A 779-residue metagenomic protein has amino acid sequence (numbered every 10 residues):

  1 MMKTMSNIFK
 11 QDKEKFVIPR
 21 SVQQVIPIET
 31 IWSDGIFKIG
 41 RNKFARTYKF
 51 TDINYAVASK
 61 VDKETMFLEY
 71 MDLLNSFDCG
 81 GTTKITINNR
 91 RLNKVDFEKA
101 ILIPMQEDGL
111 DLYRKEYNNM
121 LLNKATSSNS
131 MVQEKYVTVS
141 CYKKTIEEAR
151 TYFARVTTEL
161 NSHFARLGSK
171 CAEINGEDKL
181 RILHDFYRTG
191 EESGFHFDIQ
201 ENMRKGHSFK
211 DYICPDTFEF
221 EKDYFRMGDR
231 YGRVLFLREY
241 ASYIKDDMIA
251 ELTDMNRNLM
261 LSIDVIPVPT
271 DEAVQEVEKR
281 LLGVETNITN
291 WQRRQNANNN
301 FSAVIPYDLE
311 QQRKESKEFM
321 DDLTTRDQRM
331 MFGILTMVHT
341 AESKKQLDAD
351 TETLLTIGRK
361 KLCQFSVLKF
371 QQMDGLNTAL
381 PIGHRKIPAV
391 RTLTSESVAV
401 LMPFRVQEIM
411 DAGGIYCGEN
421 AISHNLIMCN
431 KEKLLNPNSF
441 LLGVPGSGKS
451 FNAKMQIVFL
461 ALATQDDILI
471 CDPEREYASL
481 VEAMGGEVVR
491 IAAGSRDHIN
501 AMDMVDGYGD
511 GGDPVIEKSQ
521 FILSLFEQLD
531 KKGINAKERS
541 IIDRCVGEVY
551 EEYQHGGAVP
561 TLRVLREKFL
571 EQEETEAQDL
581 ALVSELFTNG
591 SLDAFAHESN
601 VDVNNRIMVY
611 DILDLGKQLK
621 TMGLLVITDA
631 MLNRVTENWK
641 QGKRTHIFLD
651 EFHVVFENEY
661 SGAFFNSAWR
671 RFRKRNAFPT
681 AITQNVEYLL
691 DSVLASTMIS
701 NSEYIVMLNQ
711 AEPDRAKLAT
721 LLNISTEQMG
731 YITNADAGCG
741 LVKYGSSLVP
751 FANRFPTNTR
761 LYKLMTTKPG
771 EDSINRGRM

Functional and structural regions predicted by a protein language model:
M2-F404: Extended, folded cores of ATP/NTP-driven motor/assembly subunits in large transport and secretion machines
I53, K60-C79, R90, T253 (+11 more regions): P-loop NTPase motor domains
L441: Hydrophobic anchor at the beta1->P-loop junction of P-loop NTPases
K449: Conserved lysine of the Walker
N452: Hydrophobic positions on the alpha1 helix immediately C-terminal to the Walker A/P-loop
F459-L469: Post-Walker A helix-loop "phosphate-sensing" segment adjacent to the P-loop in P-loop NTPases
G485-V489, L694-M707: A short helix-turn-beta junction within AAA+ P-loop NTPase domains corresponding to the substrate/partner-engaging
L722-R778: Conserved P-loop NTPase
